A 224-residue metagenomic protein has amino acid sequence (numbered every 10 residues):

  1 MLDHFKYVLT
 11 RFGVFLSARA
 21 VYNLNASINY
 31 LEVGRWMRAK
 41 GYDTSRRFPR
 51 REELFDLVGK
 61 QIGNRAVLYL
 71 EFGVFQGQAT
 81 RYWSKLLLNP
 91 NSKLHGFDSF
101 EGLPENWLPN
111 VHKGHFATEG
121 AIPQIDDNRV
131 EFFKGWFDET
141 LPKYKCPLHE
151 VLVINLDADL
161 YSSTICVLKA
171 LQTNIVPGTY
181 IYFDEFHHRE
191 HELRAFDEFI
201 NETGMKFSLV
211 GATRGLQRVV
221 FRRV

Functional and structural regions predicted by a protein language model:
M1-S45: Membrane-proximal basic amphipathic "stem/tether" segments
H4, L9, S17, P49 (+3 more regions): Intrinsically disordered, low-complexity sequence elements enriched in Ser/Thr/Gly/Pro
Y30-G41, D56, K60-V224: S-adenosylmethionine/decaboxylated-SAM
R50-L54: N-terminal pre-P-loop "Q-motif" helix
